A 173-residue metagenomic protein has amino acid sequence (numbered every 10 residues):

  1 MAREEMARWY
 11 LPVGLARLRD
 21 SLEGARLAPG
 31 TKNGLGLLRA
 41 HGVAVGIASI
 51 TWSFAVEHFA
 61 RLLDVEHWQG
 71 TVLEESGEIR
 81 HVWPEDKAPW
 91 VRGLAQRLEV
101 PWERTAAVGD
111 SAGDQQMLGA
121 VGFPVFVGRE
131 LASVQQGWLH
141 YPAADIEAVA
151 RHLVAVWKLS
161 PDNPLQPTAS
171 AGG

Functional and structural regions predicted by a protein language model:
M1-A40, A44: A metal-dependent, Asp-based hydrolase signature
R19-K32, A48-I50, G70, E78-E85 (+1 more regions): Conserved beta-strand/loop elements of the cytosolic catalytic core of P-type E1-E2 ATPases, chiefly in the P-domain
G30-N33, W90-G93, A148, H152: Well-ordered alpha-helical segments embedded in enzymatic catalytic cores
T31-L63, W68-T71, L118: Substrate-recognition element of Asp-dependent hydrolases with the DxDx(T/V) motif
V45-I50, E103-A144: Acidic, Mg2+-coordinating phosphoryl-transfer loop and its flanking beta/alpha structural elements, shared across
F54-T105, Q115: Substrate-recognition "cap/lid" segment bordering the active-site pocket of phosphatases
W68-G70, L139-V149: Short acidic-hydrophobic, aromatic-tinged amphipathic segments that line or gate anion-handling sites
